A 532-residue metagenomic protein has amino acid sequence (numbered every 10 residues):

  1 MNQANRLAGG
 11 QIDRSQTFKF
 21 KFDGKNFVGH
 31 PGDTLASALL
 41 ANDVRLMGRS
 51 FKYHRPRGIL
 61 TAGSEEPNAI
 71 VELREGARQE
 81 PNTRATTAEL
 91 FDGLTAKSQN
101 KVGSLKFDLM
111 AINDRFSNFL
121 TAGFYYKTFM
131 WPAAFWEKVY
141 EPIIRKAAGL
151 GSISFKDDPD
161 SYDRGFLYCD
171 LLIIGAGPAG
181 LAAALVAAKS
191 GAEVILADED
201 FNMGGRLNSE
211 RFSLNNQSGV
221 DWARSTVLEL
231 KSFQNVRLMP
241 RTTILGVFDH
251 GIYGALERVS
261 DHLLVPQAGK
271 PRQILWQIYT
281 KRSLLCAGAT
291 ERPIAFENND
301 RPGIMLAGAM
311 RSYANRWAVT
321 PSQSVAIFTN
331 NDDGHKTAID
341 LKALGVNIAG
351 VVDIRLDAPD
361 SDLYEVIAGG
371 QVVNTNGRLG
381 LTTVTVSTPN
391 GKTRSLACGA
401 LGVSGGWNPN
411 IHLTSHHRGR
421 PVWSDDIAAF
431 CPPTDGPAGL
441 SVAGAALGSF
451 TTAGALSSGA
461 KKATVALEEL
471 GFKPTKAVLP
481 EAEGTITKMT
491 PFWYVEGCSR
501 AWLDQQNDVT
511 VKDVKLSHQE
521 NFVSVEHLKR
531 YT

Functional and structural regions predicted by a protein language model:
M1-T532: Residues forming the flavin
